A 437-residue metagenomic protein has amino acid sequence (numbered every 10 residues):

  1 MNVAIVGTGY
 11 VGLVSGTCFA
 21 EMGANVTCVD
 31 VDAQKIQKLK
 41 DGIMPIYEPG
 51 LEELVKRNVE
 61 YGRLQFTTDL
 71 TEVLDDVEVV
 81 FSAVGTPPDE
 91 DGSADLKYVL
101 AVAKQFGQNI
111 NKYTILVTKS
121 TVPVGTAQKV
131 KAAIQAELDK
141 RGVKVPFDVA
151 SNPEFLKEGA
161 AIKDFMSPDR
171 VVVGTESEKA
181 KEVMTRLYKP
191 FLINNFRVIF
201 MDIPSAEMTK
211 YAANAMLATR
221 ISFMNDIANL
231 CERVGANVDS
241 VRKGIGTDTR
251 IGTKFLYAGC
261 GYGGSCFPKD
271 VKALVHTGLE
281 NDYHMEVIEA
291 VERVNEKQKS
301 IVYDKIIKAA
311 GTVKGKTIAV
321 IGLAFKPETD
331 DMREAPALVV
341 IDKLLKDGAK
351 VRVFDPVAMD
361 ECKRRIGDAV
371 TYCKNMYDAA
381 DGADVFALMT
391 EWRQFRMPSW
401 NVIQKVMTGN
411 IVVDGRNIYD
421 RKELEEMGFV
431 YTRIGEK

Functional and structural regions predicted by a protein language model:
M1-K437: Structural/interface elements that position substrates and couple domains in central-metabolism enzymes
